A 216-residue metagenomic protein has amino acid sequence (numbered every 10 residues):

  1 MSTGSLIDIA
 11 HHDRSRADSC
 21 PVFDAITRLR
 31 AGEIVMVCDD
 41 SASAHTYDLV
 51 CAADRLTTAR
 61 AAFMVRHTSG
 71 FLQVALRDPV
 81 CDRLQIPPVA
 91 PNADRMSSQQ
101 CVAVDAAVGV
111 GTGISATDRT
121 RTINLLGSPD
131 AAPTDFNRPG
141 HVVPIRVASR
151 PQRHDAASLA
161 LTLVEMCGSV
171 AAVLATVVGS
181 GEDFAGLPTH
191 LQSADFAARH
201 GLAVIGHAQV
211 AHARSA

Functional and structural regions predicted by a protein language model:
M1-A216: Catalytic domains of riboflavin
